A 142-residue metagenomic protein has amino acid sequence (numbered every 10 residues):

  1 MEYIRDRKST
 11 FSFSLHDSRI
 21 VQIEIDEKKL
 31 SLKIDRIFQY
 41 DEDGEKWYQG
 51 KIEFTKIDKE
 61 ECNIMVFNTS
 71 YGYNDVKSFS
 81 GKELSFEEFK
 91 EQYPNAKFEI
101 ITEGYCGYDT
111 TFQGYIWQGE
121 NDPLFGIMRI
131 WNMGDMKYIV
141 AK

Functional and structural regions predicted by a protein language model:
M1-K142: Surface-exposed, interaction-prone regions used to assemble/regulate multi-protein complexes
